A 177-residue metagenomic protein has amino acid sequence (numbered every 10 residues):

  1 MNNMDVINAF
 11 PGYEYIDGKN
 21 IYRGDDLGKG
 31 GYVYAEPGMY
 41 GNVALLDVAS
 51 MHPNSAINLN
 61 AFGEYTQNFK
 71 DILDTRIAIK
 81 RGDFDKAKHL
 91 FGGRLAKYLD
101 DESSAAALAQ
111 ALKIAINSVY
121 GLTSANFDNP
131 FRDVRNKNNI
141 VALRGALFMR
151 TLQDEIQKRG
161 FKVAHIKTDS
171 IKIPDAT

Functional and structural regions predicted by a protein language model:
M1-L59, A106-L147, T151-E155, H165: Common nucleic-acid-contacting/processivity interface regions adjacent to the catalytic cores of nucleic-acid enzymes
P11-E14, D85, G92, K162: Compositionally biased, low-structure terminal segments
M51-L99, K113, N117, G121-L122 (+1 more regions): Metal-dependent catalytic core segments for phosphate chemistry
S55-I57, P174-T177: A short acidic (Asp/Glu
A87, F91, F148-T151, E155 (+1 more regions): Conserved core architecture of multi-subunit DNA-directed RNA polymerases
I116, G160-D175: Catalytic palm active-site di-aspartate
